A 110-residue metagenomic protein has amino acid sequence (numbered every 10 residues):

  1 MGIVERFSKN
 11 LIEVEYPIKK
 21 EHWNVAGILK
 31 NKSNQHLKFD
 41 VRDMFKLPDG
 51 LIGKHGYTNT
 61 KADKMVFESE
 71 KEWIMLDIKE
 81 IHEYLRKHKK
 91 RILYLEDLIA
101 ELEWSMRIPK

Functional and structural regions predicted by a protein language model:
M1-E21, K30-S33: Acidic-basic catalytic patches of nuclease active cores, encompassing PD-(D/E)XK and other metal-cofactor nuclease
R6, K20, K32-E80: Catalytic cores of nucleic-acid endonucleases
Y16, V66-F67, D97: Intrinsically disordered, low-complexity regions enriched in Ser/Pro/Gly/Gln/His and often acidic
H22-N24, E103: Short hydrophobic/aromatic beta-strand or adjacent loop that forms the aromatic wall/cage of a ligand/substrate-binding
A26-I28: Short hydrophobic/aromatic beta-strand micro-patches that form the beta-sheet surface supporting nucleotide- or nucleic
G50-G53, Y57-N59, E70-K110: Non-catalytic C-terminal interaction segments of nucleic acid-processing enzymes
